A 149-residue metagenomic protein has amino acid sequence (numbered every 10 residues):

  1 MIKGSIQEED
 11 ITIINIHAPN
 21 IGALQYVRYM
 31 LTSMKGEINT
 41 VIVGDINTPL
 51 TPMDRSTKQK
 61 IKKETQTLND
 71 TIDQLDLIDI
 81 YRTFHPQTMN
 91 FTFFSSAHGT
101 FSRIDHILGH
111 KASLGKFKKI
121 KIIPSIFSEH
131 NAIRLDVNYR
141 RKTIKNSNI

Functional and structural regions predicted by a protein language model:
M1-I149: A shared catalytic/ligand-binding motif for oxyanion handling
